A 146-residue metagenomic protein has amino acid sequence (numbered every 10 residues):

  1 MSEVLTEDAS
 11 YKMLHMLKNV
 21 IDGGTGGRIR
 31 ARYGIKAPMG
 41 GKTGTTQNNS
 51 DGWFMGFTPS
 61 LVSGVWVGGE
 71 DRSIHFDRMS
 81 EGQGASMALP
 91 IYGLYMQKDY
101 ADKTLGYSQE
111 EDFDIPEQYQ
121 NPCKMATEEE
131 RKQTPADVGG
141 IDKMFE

Functional and structural regions predicted by a protein language model:
M1-A126, R131-K132, K143: A penicillin-recognizing enzyme superfamily signal
D137-E146: Extended acidic low-complexity intrinsically disordered regions
